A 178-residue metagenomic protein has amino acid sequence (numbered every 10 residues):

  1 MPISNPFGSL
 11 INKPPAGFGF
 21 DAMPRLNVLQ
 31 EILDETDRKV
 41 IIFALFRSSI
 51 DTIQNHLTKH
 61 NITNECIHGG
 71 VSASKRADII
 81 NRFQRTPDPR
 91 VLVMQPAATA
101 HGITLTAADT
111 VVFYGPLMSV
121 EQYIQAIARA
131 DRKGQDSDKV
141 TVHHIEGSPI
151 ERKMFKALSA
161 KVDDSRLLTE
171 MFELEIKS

Functional and structural regions predicted by a protein language model:
M1-E35, R47, F155, K161-S178: Interdomain linker/hinge connecting the two RecA-like lobes of the SF2 helicase core
N27, D51, N55, A77 (+4 more regions): Alpha-helical elements of the RecA-like P-loop NTPase motor core of helicases
I32-D37, R85-P87: Glycine-rich phosphate-binding loop signature in dinucleotide/nucleotide-binding domains
I41-F43, D51-Q54, T58-T99: Conserved helicase ATPase core of P-loop NTP-dependent helicases/translocases
S48-S49, S74, A100, M118-E121 (+1 more regions): Short alpha-helical
L92, V111-V112, A130: Short, well-ordered beta-strand core segments
I103-P116, V140-H144: A short beta-strand element within the Helicase C-terminal
M118-S178: A conserved SF2-helicase RecA2
